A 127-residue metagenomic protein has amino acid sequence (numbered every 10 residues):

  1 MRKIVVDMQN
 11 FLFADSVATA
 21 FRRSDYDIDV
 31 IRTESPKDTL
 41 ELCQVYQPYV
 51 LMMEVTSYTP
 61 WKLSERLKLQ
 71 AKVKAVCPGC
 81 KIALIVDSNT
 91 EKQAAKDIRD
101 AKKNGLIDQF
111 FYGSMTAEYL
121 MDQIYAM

Functional and structural regions predicted by a protein language model:
M1-I4: Extreme N-terminal starter segment of soluble prokaryotic enzymes
D7-M8: Conserved acidic carboxylate
F11-R32: Two-component/phosphorelay signaling modules centered on CheY-like receiver
E34-V50, P60: Acidic, metal-coordinating helix/loop segments flanking the phosphotransfer/catalytic sites of two-component signaling
L51, I82, Q109-F110: Two-component signal transduction core modules
L51-V73, V86-N89, D97: Conserved phosphotransfer microenvironments
A75-K81: His-Asp phosphorelay/catalytic-motif detector in bacterial-type signaling
V86-M127: Output/docking surface of receiver
